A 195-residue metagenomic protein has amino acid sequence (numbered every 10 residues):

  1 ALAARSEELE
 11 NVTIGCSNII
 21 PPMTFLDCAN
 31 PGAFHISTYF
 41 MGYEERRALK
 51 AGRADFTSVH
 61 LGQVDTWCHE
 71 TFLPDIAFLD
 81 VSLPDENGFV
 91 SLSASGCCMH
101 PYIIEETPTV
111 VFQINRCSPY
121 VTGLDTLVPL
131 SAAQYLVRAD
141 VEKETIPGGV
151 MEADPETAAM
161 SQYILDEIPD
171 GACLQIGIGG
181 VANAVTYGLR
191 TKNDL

Functional and structural regions predicted by a protein language model:
A1-L195: Conserved alpha/beta enzyme-core scaffold
